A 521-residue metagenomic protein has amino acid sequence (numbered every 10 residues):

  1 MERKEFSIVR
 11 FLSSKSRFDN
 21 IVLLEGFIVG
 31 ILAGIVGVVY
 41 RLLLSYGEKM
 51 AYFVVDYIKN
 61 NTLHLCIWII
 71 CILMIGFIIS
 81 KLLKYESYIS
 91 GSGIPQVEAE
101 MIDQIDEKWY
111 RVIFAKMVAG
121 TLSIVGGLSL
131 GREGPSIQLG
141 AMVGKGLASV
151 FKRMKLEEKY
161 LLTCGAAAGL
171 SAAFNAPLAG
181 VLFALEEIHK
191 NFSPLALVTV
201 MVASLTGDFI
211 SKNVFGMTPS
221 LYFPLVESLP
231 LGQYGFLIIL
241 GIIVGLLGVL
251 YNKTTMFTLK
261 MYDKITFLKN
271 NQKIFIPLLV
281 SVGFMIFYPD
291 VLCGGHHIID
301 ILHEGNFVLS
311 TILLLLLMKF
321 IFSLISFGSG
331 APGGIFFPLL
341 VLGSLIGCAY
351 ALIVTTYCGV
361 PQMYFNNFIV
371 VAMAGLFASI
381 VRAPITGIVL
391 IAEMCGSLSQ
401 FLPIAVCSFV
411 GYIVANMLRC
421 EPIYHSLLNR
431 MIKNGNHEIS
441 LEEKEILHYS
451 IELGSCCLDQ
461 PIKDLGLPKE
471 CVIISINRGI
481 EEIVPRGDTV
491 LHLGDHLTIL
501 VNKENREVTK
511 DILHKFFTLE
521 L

Functional and structural regions predicted by a protein language model:
M1-I432, R478-E481, G494-L497, V501-K503: Alpha-helical transmembrane segments and immediately membrane-proximal extracytoplasmic
G91, V118, E443, L467-E470: A short, polar/charged loop/turn motif at coil->beta-strand junctions and beta-hairpin connectors
V97, E442-K444, V484: Short, solvent-exposed coil/turn segments
G333, H448-I451: Short, well-ordered beta-strand elements within core beta-sheets of diverse protein domains
I369, I380-V381, L441-E443, G466-P468 (+1 more regions): A structural signal for short secondary-structure junctions
I423-I446, L519-L521: Long, charged amphipathic helices and adjacent flexible linkers at domain junctions
E452-T509: Cytosolic Rossmann-like ligand/nucleotide-binding regulatory domains
D488-T489, T509-L521: Short, compositionally biased
